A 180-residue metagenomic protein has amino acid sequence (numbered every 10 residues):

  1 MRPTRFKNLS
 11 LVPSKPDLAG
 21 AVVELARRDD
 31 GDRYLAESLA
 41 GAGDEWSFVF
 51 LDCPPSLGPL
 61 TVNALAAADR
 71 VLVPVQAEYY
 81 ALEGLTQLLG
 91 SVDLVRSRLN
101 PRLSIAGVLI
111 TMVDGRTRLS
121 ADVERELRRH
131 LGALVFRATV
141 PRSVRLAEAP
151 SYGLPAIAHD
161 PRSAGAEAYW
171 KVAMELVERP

Functional and structural regions predicted by a protein language model:
M1-D44, L99, L103, R125 (+3 more regions): P-loop/Walker-type NTP enzyme "switch/lid" segment
S14, A138, R142, P161: Active-site donor-binding loop signature of nucleotide-sugar glycosyltransferases
R28, A81-G84, G165: Short, conserved glycine- and acidic-residue-centered signature motifs in active-site or ligand-binding loops
Y34, Q87, A168: Charged catalytic carboxylate motif
A40-V144: Conserved catalytic-core segment of NTP-binding enzymes
P150-K171: C-terminal boundary of histidine-terminating zinc-finger modules
K171-P180: C-terminal alpha-helix
